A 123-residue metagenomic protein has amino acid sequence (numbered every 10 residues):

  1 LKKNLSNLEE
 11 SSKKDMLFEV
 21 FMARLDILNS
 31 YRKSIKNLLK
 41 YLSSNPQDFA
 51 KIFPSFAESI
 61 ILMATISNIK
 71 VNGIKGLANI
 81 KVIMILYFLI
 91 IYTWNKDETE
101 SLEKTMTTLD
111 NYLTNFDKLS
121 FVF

Functional and structural regions predicted by a protein language model:
K3-N37, S44: Hydrophobic alpha-helical connector segments
E10-K13, L17, N45-F49, N72-N79 (+1 more regions): Residue-level recognition of alpha-helical structural elements
S11, R32, F49, I60 (+2 more regions): Solvent-exposed interaction surfaces and binding hotspots enriched for charged
L17, R24, I52-S55, N79 (+3 more regions): Amphipathic alpha-helix face/heptad-repeat signature
R32-L39, M63-N68: Membrane-helix exit/interface motif
P46-I69, L77-F88: Amphipathic alpha-helical packing segments from all-alpha helical-bundle domains
T65, K96-F123: C-terminal peripheral helix-coil segments that are non-catalytic and often amphipathic
K75-N95, T108-N115: Hydrophobic alpha-helical segments that form the core of small-molecule binding pockets and/or dimer interfaces
